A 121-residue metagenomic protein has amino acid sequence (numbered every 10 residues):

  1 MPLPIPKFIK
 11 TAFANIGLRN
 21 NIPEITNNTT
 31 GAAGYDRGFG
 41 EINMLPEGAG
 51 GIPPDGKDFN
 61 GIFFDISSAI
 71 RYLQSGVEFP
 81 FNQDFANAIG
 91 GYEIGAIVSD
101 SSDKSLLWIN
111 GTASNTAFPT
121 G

Functional and structural regions predicted by a protein language model:
M1-G121: Surface-exposed receptor/substrate recognition regions of extracellular proteins
